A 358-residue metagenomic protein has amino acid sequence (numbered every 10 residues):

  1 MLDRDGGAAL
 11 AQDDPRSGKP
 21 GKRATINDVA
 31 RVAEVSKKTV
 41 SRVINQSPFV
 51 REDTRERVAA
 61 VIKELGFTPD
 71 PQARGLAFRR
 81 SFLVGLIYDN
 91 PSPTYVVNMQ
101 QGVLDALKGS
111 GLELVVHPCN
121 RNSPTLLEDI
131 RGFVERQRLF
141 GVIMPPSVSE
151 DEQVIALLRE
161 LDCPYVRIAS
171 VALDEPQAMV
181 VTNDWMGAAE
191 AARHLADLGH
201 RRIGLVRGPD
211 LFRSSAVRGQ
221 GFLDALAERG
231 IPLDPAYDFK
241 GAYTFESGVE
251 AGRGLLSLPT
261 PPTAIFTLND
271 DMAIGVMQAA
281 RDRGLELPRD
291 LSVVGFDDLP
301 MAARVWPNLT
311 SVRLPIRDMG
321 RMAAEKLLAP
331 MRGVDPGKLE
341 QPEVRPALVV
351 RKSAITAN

Functional and structural regions predicted by a protein language model:
M1-F82, N358: N-terminal helix-turn-helix DNA-binding module of bacterial transcription factors
L2-D5, A11, K19, A251-N358: Flexible loop/turn connectors
V32, K37-R42, L76-S92, H194 (+1 more regions): Short beta-strand segments enriched in small/hydrophobic residues
E56, L65-R131, F140, M144: Amphipathic helical "hinge" segments at domain boundaries
P71, D89-N98, V116-L126, V148 (+6 more regions): Hinge/beta->alpha junction and helix N-cap segments in small-molecule ligand-binding domains
F82, L139-F140, R201-R202, P261-T263: Short acidic/polar active-site loop segments enriched in Thr and Asp
T125-M186: Short beta-strand-centered segments that line the small-molecule binding cleft or hinge of alpha/beta clamshell
